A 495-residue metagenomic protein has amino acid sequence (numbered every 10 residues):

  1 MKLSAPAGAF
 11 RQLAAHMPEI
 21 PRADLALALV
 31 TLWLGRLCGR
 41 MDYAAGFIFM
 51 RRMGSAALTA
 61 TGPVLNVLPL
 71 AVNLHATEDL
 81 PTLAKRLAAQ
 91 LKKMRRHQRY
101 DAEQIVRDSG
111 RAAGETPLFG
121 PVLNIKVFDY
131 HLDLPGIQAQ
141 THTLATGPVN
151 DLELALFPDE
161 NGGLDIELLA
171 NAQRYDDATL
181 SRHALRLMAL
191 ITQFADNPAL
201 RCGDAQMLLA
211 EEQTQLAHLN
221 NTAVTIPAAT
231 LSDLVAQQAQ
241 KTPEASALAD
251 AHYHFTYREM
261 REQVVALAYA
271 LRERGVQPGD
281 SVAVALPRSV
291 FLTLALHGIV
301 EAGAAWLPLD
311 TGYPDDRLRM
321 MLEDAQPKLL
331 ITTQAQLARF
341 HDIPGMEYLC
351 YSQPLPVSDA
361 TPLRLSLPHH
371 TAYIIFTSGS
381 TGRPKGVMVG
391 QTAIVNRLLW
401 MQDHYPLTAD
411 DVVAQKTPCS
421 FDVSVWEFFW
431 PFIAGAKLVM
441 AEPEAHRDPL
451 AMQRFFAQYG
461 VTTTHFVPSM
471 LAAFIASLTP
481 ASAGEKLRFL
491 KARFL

Functional and structural regions predicted by a protein language model:
M1-G8, R22-D24, M41-F47, S55 (+10 more regions): Flexible, Gly/Pro-enriched loop and linker segments at secondary-structure and domain junctions
M1-I20, G110, L208-Q213, K241 (+1 more regions): Flexible, P/S/T/G-rich "lid" or insertion loops adjacent to the active sites of thioester-utilizing
A15-L27, L37-H142, A172-D176, Q277-D280 (+5 more regions): His-Asp-centered acyl/peptidyl-transfer active-site segments
L37, V67-P69, E78, Q98 (+6 more regions): Carrier-protein-dependent adenylate-forming modules in NRPS/ANL systems
G120, R319, K328, D411 (+2 more regions): Conserved acidic residues
L286-P287, I375-S378, D411, T417-P418 (+1 more regions): Active-site beta-alpha turn of Rossmann-fold NAD(P)-dependent dehydrogenases/reductases
P287, Q334-L337, T417-S420, E442-A445 (+2 more regions): Adenylate-forming
K385-A414, D422-T462, S477: Conserved AMP-binding/adenylation subdomain of ANL enzymes
